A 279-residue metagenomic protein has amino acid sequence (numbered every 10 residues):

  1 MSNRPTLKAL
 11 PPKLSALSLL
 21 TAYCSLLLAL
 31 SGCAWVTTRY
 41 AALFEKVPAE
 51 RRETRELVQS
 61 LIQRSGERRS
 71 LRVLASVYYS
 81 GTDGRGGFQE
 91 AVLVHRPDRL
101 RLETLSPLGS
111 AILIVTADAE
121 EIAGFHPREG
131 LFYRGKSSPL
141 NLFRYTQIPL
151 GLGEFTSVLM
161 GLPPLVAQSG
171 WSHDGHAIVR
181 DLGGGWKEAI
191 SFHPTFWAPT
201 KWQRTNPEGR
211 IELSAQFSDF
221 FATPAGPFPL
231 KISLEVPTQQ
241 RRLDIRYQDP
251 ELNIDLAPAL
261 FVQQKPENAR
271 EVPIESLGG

Functional and structural regions predicted by a protein language model:
M1-K13: N-terminal secretory signal peptides that target proteins for export/translocation
S18-G32: Bacterial N-terminal signal peptides
C33-G87, K265-R270, E275-G279: N-terminal leader/targeting segments and the immediate start of mature chains
A34, W171-G278: Gly/Pro-enriched, hydrophobic low-complexity segments that function as extracytoplasmic propeptides/linkers
T37, D98-G153: An acidic-aromatic
L57-V58, H126-T195, K265: Flexible, processing/modification-adjacent segments and terminal tails in exported/periplasmic/extracellular proteins
Q63-L71, D83-G86, L93-D98, T195 (+2 more regions): Edge/loop elements at the starts and ends of beta-strands within beta-rich repeat scaffolds
S76-T82, P107-S110, G124, P207 (+2 more regions): Hydrophobic lipid-interacting interfaces of membrane-associated proteins
